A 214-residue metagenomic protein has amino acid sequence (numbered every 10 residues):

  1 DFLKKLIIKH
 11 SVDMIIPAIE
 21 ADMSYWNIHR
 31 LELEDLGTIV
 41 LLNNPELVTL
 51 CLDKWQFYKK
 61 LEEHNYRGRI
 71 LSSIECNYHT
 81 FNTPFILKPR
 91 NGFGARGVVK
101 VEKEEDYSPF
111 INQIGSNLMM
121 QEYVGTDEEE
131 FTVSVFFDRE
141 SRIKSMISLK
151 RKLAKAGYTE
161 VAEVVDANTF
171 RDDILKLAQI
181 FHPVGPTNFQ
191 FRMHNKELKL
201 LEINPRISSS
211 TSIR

Functional and structural regions predicted by a protein language model:
D1-R69: Conserved N-proximal alpha/beta basic substrate-recognition cap immediately N-terminal to, or forming the N-lobe
Y25-I28, R96-V98, E130, S212: Short glycine-/acidic-enriched loop or helix-start segments at secondary-structure transitions that form or flank
L47-E128, F137-R142, N168: Active-site nucleotide/adenylate-binding loops and adjacent lid/helix of ATP-dependent enzymes
A95, L153-A162, N204-R214: Glycine-rich phosphate/pyrophosphate-binding beta-alpha loops
E102-L177, F181, R192-M193, E197-K199: Phosphate-binding site of ATP-dependent enzymes
Q179-I213: Conserved metal-phosphate-binding beta-hairpin within the catalytic cores of diverse ATP-dependent phosphoryl-transfer
